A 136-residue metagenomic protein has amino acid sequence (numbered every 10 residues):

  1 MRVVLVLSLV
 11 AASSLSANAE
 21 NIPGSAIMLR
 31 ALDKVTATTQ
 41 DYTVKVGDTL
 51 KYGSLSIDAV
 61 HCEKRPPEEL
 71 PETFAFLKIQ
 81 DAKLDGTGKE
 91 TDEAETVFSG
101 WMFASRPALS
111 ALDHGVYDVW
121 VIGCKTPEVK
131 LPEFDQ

Functional and structural regions predicted by a protein language model:
M1-S8: Sec-dependent signal peptide recognition, specifically the positively charged N-region followed immediately by
V3, A17-Q136: N- and C-terminal low-complexity/disordered segments
A12-S16: N-terminal signal peptide c-region/cleavage motif recognized by signal peptidases
